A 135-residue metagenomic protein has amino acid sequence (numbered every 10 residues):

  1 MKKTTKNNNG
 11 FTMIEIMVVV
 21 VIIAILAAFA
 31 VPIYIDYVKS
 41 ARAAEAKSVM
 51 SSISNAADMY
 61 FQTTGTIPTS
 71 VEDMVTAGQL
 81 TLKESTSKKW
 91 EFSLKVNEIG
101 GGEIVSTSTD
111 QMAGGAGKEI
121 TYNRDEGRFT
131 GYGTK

Functional and structural regions predicted by a protein language model:
M1-F11: N-terminal leader/signal peptides at the extreme start of proteins
T4, I16, Y37-S40, Y60: Amphipathic alpha-helical segments that mediate coupling or scaffolding at interfaces
M17-I33: Alpha-helical hydrophobic helix detector
A30, Y37, A57: Conserved alpha-helical elements of the SDR catalytic core
A41-T66: Membrane-proximal N-terminal amphipathic helix
M59-K135: Periplasmic/extracellular, small/polar-rich flexible segments of pilin-like filament-forming proteins
